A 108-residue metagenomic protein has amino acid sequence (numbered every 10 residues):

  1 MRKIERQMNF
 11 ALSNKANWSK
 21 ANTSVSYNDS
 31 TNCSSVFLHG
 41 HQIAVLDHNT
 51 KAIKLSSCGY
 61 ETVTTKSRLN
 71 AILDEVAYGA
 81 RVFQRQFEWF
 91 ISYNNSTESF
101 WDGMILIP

Functional and structural regions predicted by a protein language model:
M1-P108: Terminal leader/tail segments of proteins
